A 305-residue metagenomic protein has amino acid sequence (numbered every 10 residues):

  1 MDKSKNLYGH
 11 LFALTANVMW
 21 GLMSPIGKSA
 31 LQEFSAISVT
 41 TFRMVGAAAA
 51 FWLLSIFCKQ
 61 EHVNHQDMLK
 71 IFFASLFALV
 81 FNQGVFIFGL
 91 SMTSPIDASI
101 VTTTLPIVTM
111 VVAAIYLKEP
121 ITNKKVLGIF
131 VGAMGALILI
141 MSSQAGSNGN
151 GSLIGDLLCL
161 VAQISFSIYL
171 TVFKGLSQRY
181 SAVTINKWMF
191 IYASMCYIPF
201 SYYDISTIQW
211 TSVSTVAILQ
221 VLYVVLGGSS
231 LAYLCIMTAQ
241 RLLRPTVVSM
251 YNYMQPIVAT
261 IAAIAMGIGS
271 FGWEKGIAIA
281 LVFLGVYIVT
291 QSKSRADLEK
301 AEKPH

Functional and structural regions predicted by a protein language model:
M1-T41, N148-G175, M195, P199 (+1 more regions): Glycine-/small-residue-enriched transmembrane alpha-helix faces in small-molecule transporters and effluxers
M19, M23-S24, W52-T102, I138 (+1 more regions): Specific transmembrane alpha-helical segments of multi-pass solute transporters/efflux pumps, especially DMT/EamA
P25-E33, S91, I140-S152, Y202-V221 (+1 more regions): Membrane-interface helix termini and inter-helical loops of multi-pass transporters
A30, V39, R43, G89 (+8 more regions): Hydrophobic/aromatic residues within transmembrane alpha-helices of multi-pass small-molecule transporters
Q32-F81, V108-T109, S165-V172, K187-I205 (+2 more regions): Transmembrane alpha-helices of multi-pass small-molecule transport proteins
T40-F42, Q83, D97-T104, F173-S194 (+1 more regions): Helix-helix packing/entry segments at the starts of transmembrane helices
A50-Q60, L105-F130, I257-G276: C-terminal transmembrane-helix exit sites in multi-pass transporters
F51, V112, K124-S143, Y197 (+2 more regions): Hydrophobic transmembrane alpha-helices of multi-pass small-molecule transport proteins
